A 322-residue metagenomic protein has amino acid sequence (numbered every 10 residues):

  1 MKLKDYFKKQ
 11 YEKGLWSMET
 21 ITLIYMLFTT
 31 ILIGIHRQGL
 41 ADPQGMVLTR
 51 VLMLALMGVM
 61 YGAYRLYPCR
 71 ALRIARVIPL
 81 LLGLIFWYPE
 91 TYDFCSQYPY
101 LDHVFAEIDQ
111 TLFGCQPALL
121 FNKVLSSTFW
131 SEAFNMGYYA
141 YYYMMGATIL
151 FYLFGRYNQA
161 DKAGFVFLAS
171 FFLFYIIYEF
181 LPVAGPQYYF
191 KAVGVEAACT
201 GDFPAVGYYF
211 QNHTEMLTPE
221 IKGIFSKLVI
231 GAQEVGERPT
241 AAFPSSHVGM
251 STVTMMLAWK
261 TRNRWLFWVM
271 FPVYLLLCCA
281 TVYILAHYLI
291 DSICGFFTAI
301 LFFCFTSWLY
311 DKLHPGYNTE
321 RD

Functional and structural regions predicted by a protein language model:
K2-L52, A71-G146: N-terminal transmembrane-helix/juxtamembrane module of multi-pass inner/ER membrane proteins
Q10-Y11, G39-P43, A63-A75, Y152-K162 (+1 more regions): Membrane-interface helix-boundary motifs at transmembrane edges
Y25-G34, G83-Y88, F171-E179, Y274-Y283: Aromatic-anchored segments of alpha-helical transmembrane domains
F28-I31, L56-M60, M144-I149, G249-M256 (+1 more regions): Hydrophobic, membrane-inserted alpha-helices
R50-R65: Central hydrophobic cores of alpha-helical transmembrane segments in multi-pass inner-membrane proteins across all
I74-P79, G146-L181, Q187-G201: Interfacial segments of alpha-helical transmembrane regions
F180-K260: Membrane-interfacial catalytic/cofactor-binding modules of polytopic membrane enzymes
G223-D322: Membrane-embedded catalytic cores of phosphoryl/pyrophosphoryl-handling enzymes
